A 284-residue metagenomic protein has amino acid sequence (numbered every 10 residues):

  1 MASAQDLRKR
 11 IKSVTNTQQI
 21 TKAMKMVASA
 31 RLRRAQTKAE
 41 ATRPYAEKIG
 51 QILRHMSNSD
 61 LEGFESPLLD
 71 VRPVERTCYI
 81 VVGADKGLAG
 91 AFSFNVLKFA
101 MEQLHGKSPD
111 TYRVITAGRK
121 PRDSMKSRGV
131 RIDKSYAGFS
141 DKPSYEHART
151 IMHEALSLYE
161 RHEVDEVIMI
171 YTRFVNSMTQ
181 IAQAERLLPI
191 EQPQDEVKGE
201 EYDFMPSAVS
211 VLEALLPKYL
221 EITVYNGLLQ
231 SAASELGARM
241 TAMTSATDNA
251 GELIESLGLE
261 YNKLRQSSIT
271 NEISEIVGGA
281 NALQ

Functional and structural regions predicted by a protein language model:
M1-Q284: C-terminal beta-strand-loop-alpha-helix "lid" module of Rossmann-like NAD(P)-dependent dehydrogenases
